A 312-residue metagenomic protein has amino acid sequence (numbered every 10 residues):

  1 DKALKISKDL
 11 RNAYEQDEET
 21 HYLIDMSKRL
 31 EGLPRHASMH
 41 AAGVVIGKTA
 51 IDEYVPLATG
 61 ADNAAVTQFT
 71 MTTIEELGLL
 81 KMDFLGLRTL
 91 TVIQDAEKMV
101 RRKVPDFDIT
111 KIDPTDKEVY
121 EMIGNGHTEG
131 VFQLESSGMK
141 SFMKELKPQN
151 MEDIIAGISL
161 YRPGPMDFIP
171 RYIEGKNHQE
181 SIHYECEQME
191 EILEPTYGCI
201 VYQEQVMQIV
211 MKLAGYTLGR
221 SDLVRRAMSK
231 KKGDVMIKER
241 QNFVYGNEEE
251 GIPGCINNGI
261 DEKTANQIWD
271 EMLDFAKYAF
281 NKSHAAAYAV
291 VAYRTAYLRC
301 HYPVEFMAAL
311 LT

Functional and structural regions predicted by a protein language model:
D1-T312: Noncatalytic, beta-rich nucleic-acid-contacting surfaces in large DNA/RNA-processing enzymes
